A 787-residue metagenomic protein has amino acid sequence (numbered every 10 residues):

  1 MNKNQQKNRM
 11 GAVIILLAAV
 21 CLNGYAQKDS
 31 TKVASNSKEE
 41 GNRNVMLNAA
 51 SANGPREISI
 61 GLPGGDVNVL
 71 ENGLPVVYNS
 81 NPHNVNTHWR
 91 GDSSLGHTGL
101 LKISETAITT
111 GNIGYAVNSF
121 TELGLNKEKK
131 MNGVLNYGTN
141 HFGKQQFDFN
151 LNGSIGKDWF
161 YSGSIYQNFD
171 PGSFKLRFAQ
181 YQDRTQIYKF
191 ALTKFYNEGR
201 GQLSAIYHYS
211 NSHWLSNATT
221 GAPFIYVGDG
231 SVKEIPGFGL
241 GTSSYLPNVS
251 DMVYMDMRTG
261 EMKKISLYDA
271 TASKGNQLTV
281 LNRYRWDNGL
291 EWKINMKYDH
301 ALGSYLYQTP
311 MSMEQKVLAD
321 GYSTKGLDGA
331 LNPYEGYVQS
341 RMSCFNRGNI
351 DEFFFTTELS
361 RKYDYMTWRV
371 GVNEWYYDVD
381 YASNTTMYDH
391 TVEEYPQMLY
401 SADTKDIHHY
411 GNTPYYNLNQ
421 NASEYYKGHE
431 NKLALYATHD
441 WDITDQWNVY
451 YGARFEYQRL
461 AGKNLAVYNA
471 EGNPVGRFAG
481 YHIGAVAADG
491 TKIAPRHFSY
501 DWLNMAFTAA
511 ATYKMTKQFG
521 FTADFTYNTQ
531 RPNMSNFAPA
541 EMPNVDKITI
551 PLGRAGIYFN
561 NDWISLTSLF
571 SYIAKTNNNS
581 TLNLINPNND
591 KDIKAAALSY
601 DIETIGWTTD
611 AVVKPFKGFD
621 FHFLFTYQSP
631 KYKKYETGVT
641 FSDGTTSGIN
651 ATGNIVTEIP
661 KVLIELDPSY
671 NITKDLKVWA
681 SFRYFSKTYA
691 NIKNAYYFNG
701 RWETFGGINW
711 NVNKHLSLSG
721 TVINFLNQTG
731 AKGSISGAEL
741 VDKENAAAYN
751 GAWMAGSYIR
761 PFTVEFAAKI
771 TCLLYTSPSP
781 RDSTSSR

Functional and structural regions predicted by a protein language model:
Q27-S30, S686-Y689, N709-S777: C-terminal beta-signal and adjacent terminal beta-strands/loops of Gram-negative outer-membrane beta-barrel proteins
N68, L101-S104, A116-E122, K130-Q180 (+4 more regions): Predominantly transmembrane beta-strands of Gram-negative outer membrane beta-barrel pores used for transport
V76-H83, H88-N132: A beta-strand signature from Gram-negative outer-membrane beta-barrel systems, especially the internal plug domain
Q180, Y188, T193-F195, Q202-T279 (+3 more regions): Acidic/polar loop-and-plug regions of large Gram-negative outer-membrane beta-barrel proteins
S273-G303, P333-G472, A506, A510-K514 (+4 more regions): Face-selective signature of the C-terminal outer-membrane beta-barrel domain
A422, Y426, R459, F478-G490 (+7 more regions): Surface-exposed extracellular loop regions of Gram-negative outer-membrane beta-barrel proteins, predominantly
D445, W563-I692, K714-H715, L726 (+1 more regions): Gram-negative outer-membrane beta-barrel transporters
Y775-R787: Single conserved hydrophobic/aromatic residue that forms the stacking wall/gate of nucleotide- or nucleobase-binding
